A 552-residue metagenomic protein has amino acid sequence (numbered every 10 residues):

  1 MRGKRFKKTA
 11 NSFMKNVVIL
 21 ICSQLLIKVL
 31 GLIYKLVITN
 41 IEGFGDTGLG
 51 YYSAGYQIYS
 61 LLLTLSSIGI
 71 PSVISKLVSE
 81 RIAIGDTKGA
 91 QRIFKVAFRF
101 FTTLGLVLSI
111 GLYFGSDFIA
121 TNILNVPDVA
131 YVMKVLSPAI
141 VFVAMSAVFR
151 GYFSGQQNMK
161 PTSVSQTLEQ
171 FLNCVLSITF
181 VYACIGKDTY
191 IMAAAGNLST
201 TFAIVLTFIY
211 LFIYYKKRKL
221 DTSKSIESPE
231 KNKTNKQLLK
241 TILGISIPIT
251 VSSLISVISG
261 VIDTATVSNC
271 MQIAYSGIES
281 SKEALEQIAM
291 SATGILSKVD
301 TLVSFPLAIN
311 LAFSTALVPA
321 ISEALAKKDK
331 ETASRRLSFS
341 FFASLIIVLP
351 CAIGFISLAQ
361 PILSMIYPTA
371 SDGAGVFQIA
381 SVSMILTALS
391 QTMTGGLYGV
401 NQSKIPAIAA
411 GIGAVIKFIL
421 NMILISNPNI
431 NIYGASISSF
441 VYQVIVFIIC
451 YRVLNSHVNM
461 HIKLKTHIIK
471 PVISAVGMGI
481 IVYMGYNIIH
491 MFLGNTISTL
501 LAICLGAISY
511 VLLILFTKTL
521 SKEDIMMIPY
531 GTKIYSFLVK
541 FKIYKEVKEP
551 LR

Functional and structural regions predicted by a protein language model:
M1-I33, K88, R92, E230-S256 (+2 more regions): N-terminal membrane topogenesis motif
M1-R2, F180-C184, F202-K231, F440-H490 (+1 more regions): C-terminal transmembrane helix end/exit motif
R2, Q272, M484-R552: Membrane-proximal transmembrane or re-entrant/amphipathic helices at the cytosolic face
N11-S72, S109, Y113, A139-I140 (+1 more regions): Signature of the first transmembrane helix
I68-A83, V299, V303-K327, L337: Helix-loop junctions and terminal segments of transmembrane helices in multi-pass membrane transport/translocation
D117-L136, M290, G354-M384: Interfacial segments at transmembrane-helix termini and the short loops linking adjacent helices
V143-S165, V382-I412: Membrane-interface junctions at transmembrane-helix termini in multi-pass inner-membrane proteins
K160, F171-I209, K404, A414-I448 (+3 more regions): Membrane-interface helix-loop junctions in multi-pass transport and translocation proteins
